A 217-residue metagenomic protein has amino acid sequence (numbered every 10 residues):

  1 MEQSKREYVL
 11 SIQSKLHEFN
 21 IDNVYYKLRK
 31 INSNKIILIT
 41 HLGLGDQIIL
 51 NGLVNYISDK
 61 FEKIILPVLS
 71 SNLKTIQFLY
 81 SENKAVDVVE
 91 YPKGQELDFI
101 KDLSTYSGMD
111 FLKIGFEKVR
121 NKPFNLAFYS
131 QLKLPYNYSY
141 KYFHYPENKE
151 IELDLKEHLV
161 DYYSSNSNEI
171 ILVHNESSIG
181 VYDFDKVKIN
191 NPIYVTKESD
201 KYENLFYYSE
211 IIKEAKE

Functional and structural regions predicted by a protein language model:
M1-E217: Catalytic machinery of carbohydrate-active enzymes, primarily nucleotide-sugar-dependent glycosyltransferases
